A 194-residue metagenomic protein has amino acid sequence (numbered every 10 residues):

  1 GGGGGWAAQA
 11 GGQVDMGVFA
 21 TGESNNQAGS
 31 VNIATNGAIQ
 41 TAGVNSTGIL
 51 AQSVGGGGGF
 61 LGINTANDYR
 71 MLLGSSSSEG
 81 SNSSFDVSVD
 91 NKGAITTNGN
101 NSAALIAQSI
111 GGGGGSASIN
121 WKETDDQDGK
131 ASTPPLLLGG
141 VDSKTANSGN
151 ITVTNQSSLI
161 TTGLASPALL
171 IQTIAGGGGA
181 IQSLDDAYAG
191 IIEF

Functional and structural regions predicted by a protein language model:
G1-F194: Low-complexity, glycine- and small/polar-enriched segments
